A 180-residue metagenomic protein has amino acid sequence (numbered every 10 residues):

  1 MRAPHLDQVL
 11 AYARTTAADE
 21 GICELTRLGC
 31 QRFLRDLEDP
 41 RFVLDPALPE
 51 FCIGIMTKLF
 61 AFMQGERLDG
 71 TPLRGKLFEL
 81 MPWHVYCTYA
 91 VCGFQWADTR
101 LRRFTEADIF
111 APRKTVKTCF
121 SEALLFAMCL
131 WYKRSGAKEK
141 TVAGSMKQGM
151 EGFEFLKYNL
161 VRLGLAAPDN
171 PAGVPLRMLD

Functional and structural regions predicted by a protein language model:
R2-D180: Phosphate/NTP-binding elements of NTP-utilizing enzymes
